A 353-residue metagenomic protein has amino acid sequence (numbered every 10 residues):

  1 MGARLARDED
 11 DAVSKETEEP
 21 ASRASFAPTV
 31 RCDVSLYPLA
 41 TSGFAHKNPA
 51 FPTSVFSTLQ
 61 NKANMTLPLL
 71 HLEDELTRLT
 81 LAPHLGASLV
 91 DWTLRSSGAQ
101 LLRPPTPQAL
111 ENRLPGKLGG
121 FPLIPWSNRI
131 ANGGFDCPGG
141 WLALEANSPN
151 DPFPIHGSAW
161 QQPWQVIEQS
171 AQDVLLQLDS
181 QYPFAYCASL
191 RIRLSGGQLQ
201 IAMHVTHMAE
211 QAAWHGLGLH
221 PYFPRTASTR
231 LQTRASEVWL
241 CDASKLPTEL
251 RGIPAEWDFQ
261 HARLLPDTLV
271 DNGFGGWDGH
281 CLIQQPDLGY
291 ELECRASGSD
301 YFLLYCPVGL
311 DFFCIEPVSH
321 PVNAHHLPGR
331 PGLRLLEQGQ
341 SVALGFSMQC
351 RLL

Functional and structural regions predicted by a protein language model:
A6-R7, R23-A27, R31, F44-A45 (+1 more regions): Short, low-complexity intrinsically disordered segments enriched in A/P/G/S/L with frequent Arg, especially at protein
N61, M65-E75: Short, Gly/Pro- and small/polar-rich lid/capping loops
H71-E73, G140, E145-G196: Extended, loop-rich substrate-binding clefts of extracytoplasmic carbohydrate-active enzymes
L72, L79, P83, L94 (+2 more regions): Acidic, contiguous internal or C-terminal segments within carbohydrate-active enzymes that form a structured patch used
T80-W141, N147: Acidic-aromatic substrate-binding/catalytic surfaces of carbohydrate-active enzymes
F135-A143, M203, L335-L352: Short Pro-Gly-centered flexible turn/kink motifs
W214, Y222-S297: Active-site/ligand-binding surface loops and adjacent short beta/alpha elements that line catalytic pockets across
Q285-V322: Glycine-rich active-site loops that engage anionic ligands at enzyme catalytic sites
